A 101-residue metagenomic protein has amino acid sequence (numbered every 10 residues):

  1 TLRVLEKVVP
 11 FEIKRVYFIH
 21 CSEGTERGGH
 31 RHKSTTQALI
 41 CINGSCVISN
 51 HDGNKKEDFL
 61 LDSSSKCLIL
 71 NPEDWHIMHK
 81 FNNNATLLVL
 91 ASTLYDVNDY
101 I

Functional and structural regions predicted by a protein language model:
T1-K66, N84-T86, L90, D96-D99: Non-catalytic, conserved peripheral segments adjacent to functional cores
L61-F81: Conserved metal-binding segment of the jelly-roll/cupin
